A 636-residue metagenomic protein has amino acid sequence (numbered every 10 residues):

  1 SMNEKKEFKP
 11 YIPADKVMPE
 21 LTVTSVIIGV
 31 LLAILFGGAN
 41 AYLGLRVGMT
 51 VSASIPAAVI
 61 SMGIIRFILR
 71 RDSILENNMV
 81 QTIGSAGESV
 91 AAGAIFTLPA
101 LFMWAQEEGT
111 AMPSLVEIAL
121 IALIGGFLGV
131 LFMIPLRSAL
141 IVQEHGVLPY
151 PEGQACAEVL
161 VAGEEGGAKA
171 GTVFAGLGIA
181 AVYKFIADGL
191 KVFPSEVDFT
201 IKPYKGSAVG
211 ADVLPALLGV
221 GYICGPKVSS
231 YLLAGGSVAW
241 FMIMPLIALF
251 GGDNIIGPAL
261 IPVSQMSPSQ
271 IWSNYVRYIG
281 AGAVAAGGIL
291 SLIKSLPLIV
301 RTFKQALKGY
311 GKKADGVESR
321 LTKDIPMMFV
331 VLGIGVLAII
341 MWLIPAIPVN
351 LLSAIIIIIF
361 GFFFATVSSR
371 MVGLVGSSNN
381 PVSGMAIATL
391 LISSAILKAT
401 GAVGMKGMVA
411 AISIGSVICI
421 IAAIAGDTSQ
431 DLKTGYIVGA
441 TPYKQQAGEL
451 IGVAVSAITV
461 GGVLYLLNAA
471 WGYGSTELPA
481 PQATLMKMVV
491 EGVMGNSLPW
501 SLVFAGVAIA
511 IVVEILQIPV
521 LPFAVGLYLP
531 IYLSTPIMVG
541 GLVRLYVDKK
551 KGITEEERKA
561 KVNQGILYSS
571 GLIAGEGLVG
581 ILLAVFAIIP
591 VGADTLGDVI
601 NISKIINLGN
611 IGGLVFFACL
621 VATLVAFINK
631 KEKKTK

Functional and structural regions predicted by a protein language model:
M2-K636: Alpha-helical multipass membrane-protein architecture
